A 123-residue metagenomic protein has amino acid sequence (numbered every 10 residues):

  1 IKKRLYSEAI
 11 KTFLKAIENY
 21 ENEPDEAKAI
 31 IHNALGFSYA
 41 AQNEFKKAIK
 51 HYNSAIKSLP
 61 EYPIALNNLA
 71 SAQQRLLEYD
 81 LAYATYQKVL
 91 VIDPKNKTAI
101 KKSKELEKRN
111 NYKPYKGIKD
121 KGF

Functional and structural regions predicted by a protein language model:
K2, A41, R75-L76, E105-R109: Register position in tetratricopeptide repeats
P24, A29, P63-I64, K97-T98: Helix-start (N-cap) detector for alpha-helical repeat units in TPR-like alpha-solenoids, especially tetratricopeptide
Y83-A84, K88-F123: Terminal, low-structured helical/coil segments at or just beyond the last alpha-helical repeat
